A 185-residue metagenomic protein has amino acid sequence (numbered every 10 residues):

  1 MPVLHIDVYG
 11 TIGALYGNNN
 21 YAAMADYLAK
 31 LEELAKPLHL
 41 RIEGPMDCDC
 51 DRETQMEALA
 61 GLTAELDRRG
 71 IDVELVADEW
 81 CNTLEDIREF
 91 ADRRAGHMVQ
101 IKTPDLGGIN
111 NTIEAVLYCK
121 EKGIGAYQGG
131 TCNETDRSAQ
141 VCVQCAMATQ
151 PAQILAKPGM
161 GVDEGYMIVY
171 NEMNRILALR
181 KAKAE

Functional and structural regions predicted by a protein language model:
M1-C145, L155-A156, V162-E172: Catalytic core of soluble alpha/beta enzymes
A146-Q150: Short leucine-rich amphipathic alpha-helical surface patches
P151-G161, R175-K181: C-terminal functional extensions of proteins
G165, V169-E185: C-terminal extensions of enzymes
